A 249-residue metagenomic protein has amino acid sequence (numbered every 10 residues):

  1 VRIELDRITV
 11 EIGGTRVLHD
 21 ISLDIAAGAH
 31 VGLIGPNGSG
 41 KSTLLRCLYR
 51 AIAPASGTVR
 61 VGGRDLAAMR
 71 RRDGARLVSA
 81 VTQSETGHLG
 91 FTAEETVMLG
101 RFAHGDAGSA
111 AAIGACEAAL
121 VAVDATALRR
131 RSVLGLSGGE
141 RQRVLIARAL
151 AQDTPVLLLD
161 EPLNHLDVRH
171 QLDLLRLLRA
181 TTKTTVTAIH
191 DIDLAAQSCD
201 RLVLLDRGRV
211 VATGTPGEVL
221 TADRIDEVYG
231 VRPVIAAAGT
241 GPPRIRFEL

Functional and structural regions predicted by a protein language model:
I34-P36: The feature captures the beta-strand-to-loop junction immediately N-terminal to the Walker
Y49: Helix-to-loop junction immediately C-terminal to a conserved catalytic motif
G57-D65, G74: Conserved ABC transporter NBD signature motif
M98, A111-L128: Conserved ABC ATPase "signature" region
L157-E161, L166: Catalytic Walker B motif of ABC-type/P-loop ATPase nucleotide-binding domains
